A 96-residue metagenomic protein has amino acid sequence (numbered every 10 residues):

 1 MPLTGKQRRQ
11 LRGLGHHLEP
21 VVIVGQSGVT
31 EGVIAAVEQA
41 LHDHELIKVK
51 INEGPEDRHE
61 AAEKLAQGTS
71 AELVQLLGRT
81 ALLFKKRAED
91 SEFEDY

Functional and structural regions predicted by a protein language model:
M1-Y96: Positively charged, polar, low-complexity stretches
